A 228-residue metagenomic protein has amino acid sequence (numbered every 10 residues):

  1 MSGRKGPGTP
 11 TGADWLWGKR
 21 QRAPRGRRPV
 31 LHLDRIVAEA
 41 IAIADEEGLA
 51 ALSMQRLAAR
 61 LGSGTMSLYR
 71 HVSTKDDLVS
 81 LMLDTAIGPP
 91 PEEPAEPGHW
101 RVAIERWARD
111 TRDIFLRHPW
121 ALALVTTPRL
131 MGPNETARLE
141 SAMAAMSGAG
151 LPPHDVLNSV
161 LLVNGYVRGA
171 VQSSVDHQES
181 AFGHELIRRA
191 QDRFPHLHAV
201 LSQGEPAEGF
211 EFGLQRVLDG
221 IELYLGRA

Functional and structural regions predicted by a protein language model:
M1-L31, P195-S202: N-terminal intrinsically disordered/low-complexity leader segments
G6-T11, S180-R193: Mobile, glycine-enriched helix-loop/loop "lid" segments at the mouths of ligand-binding/catalytic clefts that gate
R35, E39, I43, E47-D76 (+1 more regions): Helix-turn-helix
R35-A42, E46, D77-E92, A103-D110 (+1 more regions): Alpha-helical structural segments
V37, R101, A207-L218: Short, amphipathic alpha-helical "lid/cap" segments that border enzyme active or binding sites
E92-A137, V163: Hydrophobic alpha-helical connector segments
R138-E185, Y224-L225: Hydrophobic alpha-helical bundle segments that form small-molecule/ligand-binding pockets
G165-Q178, A190-A207, D219-R227: Amphipathic C-terminal alpha-helical segment
